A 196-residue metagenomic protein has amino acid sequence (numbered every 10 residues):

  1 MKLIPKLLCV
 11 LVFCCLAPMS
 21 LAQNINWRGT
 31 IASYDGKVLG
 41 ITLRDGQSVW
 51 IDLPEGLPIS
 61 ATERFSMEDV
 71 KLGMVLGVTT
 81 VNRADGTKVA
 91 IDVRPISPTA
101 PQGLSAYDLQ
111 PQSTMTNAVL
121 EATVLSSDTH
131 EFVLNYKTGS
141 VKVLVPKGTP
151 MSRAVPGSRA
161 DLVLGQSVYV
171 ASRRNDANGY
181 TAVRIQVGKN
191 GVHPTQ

Functional and structural regions predicted by a protein language model:
K2-P5, S20-G56, S60-Q196: Short, flexible, surface-exposed loop segments at domain boundaries
P5-V12: Sec-dependent signal peptide hydrophobic core
